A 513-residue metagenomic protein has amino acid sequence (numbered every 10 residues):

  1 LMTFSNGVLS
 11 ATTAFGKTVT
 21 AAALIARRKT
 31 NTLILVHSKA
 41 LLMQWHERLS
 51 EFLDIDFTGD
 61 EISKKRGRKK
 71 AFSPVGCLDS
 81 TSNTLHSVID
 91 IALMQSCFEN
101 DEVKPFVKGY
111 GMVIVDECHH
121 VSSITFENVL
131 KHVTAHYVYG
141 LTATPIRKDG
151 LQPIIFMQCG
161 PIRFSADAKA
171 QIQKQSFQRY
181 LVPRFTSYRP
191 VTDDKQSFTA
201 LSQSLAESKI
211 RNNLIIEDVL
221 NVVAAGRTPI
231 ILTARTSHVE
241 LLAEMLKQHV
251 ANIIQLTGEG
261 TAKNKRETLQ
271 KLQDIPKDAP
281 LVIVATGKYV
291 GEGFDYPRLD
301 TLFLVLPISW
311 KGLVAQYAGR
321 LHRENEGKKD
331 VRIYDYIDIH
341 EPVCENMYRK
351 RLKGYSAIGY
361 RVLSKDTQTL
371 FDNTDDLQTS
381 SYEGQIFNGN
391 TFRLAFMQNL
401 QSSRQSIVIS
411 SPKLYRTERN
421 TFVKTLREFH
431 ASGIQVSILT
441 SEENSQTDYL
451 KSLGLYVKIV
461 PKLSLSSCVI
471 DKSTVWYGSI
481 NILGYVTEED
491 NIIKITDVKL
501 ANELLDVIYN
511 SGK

Functional and structural regions predicted by a protein language model:
F15-E51, A234-V239: Conserved Walker A/P-loop ATP-binding site and its immediately adjacent core in helicase/helicase-like ATPase domains
L41-T81, H249-V250: Conserved helix-turn-beta segment of the N-terminal RecA-like "Helicase ATP-binding" lobe in SF1/SF2 helicases
M43, S73-H86, E102, E240-L241 (+1 more regions): Conserved helicase ATPase core of P-loop NTP-dependent helicases/translocases
G111-M112, H119-V182, Y355: Post-DEXD/H (motif II) to motif III coupling segment of the RecA-like Helicase ATP-binding lobe
G160-Y180, Y188-D193, G312-A318, H322-D375: A conserved SF2-helicase RecA2
D193-A234, E240-M245: Conserved interdomain hinge at the start of the Helicase C-terminal
G258-A357, P461, L465-S466, N481-Y485: Conserved RecA-like P-loop NTPase helicase motor core
D375-K513: PLD/PLD-like phosphodiesterase catalytic module centered on the HKD motif
